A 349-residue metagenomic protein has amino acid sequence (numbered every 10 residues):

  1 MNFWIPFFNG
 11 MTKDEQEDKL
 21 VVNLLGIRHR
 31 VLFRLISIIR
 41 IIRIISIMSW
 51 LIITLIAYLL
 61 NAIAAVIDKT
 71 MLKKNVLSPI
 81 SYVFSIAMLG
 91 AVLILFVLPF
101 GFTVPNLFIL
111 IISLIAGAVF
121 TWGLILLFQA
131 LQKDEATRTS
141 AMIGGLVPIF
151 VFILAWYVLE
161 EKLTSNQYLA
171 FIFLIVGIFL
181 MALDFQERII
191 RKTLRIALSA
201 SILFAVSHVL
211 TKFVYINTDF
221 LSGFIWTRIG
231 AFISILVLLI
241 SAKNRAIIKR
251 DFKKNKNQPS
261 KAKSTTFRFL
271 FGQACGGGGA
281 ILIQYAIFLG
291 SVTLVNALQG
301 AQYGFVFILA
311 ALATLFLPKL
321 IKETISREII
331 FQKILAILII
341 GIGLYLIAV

Functional and structural regions predicted by a protein language model:
M1, G10-Q16, G26-R30: A cross-taxon signal for low-complexity, glycine/charged-rich
L20: Cys-His-centered catalytic/binding microenvironment captured across papain-like cysteine peptidases and homologous
G26-R30, R34, R40-R43: Basic polycationic patches enriched in arginine
I45-V349: Polytopic alpha-helical membrane proteins, predominantly small-molecule transporters/carriers
